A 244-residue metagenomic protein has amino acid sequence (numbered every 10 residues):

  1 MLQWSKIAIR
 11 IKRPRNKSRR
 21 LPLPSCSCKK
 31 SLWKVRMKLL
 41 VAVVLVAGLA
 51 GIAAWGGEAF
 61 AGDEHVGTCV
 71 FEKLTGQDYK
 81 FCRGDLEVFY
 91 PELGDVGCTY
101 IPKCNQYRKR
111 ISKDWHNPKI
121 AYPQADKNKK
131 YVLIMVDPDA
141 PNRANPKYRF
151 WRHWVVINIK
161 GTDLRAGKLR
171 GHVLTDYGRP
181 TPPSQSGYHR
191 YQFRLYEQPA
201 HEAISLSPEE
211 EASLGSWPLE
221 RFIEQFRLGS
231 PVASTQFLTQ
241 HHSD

Functional and structural regions predicted by a protein language model:
S5-A8, V41: Generic extreme N-terminus detector
I7-I11, S25: Low-complexity, intrinsically disordered Ser/Thr/Pro- and acidic-rich segments
R10, S18-R20, D114, K119: Generic N-terminal simple sequence motifs
K17-V46: Classical eukaryotic N-terminal signal peptides for Sec-dependent ER targeting/secretion, especially the positively
K38-D244: N-terminus-centered regions that define maturation/targeting leaders and the start of the first functional domain
